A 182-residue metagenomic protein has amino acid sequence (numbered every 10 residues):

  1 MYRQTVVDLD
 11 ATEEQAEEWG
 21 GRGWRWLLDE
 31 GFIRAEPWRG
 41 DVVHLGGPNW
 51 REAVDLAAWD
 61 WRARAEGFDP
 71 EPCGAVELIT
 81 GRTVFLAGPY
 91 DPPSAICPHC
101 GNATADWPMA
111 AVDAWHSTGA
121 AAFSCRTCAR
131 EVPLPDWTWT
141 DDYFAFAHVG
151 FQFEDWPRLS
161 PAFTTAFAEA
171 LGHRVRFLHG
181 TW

Functional and structural regions predicted by a protein language model:
M1-D91: N-terminal alpha-helical interaction blocks
M1-V7, W115-S117, Y143-A147: His-enriched metal-coordination microenvironments in redox/metal-binding proteins
Y90-P92, G119-A120: Flanking scaffold residues of small Cys/His-coordinated metal-binding clusters
C97-C100, C125-C128: Short cysteine-rich clusters marking metal-coordination/redox-active sites
A103-T104, A121: Extracytosolic and intramembrane catalytic regions of membrane-associated proteins in envelope/secretory systems
A105-W107, L134-P135: Short, non-ligating residues that shape and space the ligands of small metal-coordination modules and catalytic
M109-C125, T140-D141: Short linker/helix segments within small regulatory modules
R126-W182: Long, charge-rich boundary regions
